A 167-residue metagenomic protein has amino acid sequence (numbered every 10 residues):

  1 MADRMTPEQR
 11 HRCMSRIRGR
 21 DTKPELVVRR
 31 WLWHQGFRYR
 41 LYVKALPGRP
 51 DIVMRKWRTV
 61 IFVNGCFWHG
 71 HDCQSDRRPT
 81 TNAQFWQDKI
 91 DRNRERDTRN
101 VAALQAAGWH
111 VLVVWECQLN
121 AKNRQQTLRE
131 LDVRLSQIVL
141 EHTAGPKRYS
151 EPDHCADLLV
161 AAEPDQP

Functional and structural regions predicted by a protein language model:
M1-V113, C117-P167: Nucleic-acid endo/exonuclease domains
